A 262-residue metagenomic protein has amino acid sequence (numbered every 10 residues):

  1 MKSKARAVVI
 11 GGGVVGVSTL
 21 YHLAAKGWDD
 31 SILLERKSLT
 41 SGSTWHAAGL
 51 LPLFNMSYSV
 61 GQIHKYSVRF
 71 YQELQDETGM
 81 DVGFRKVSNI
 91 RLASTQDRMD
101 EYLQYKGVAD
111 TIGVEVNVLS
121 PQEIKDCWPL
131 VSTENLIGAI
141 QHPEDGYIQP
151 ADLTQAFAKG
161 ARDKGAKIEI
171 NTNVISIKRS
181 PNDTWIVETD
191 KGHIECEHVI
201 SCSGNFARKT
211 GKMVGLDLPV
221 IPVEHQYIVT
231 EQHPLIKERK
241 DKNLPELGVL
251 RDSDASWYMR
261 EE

Functional and structural regions predicted by a protein language model:
M1-V15, I32: Beta1/beta-strand and adjacent pyrophosphate-binding region of the FAD-binding site in flavoprotein oxidoreductases
K4-A5, T189, C196-E197: Active-site acidic short loop of glycosyltransferases
G11-G16, K191, C202-G204: Conserved phosphate-binding and hydrolysis motifs of nucleotide-dependent enzymes
V17, Q155, R208: Residues forming the Rossmann-fold NAD(P)(H) cofactor-binding site
Y21-A25, G49-L51, E73, M80-S88 (+3 more regions): Active-site substrate-recognition segment that forms the wall of the catalytic cavity or substrate channel
A24-W45: Glycine-rich FAD pyrophosphate-binding loop
G49-C127, L247, D254-M259: Dinucleotide-binding Rossmann-like beta1-alpha1 core, especially the glycine-rich loop that anchors the ADP
E73, R85, S94-I170, I175-D183 (+1 more regions): Flavin (FAD/FMN) cofactor-binding and adjacent substrate-gating region of FAD-dependent oxidoreductase domains
